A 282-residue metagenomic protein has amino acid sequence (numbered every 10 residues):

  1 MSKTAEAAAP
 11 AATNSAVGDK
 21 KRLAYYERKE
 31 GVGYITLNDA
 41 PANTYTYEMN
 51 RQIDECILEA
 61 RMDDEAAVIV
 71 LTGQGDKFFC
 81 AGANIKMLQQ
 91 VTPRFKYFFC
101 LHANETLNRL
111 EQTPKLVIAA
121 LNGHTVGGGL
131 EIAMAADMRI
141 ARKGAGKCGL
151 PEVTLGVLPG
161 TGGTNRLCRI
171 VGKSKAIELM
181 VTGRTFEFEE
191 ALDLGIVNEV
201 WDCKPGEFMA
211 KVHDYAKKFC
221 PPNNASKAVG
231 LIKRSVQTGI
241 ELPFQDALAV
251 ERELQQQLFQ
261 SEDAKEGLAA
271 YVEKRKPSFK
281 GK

Functional and structural regions predicted by a protein language model:
M1-T72, Q90, N108: Conserved CoA-thioester-binding segment of acyl-CoA-metabolizing enzymes
R51-Q52, M62, G73-N108, T125 (+1 more regions): Glycine- (often His-adjacent) and acidic-residue-rich active-site loop that binds/positions the CoA thioester
E59, A141-G146, F188, V197-A249 (+2 more regions): C-terminal long alpha-helix characteristic of the crotonase
T106, L110, A120, V126-M180 (+2 more regions): CoA-thioester-processing core
G127, G183-E190: Acidic, divalent-metal-coordinating active-site segment for phosphoryl/phosphodiester hydrolysis, typified by short
